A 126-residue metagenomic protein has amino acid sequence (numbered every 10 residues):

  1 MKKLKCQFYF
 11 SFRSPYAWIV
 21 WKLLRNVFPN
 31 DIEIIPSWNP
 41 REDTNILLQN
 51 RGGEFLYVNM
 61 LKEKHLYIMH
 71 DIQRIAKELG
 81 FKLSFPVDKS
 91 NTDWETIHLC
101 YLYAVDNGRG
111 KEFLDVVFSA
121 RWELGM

Functional and structural regions predicted by a protein language model:
M1-L24, V117: Local sequence-structure signature of Cys/Sec-based thiol-disulfide redox active-site neighborhoods
V20-R121: Structural alpha/beta surface segment adjacent to cysteine/selenocysteine redox centers across thiol/disulfide enzymes
